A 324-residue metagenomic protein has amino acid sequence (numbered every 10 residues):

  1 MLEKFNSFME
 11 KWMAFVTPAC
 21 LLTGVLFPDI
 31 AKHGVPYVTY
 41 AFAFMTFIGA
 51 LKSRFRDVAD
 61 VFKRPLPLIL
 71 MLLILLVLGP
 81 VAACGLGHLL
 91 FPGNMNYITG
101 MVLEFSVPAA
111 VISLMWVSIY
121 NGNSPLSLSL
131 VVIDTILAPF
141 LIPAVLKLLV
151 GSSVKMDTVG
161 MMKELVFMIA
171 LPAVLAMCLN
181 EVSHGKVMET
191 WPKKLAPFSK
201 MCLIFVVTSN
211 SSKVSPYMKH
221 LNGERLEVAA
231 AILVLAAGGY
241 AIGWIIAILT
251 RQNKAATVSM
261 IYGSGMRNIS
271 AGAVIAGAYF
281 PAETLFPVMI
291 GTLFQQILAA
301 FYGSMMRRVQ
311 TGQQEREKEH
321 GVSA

Functional and structural regions predicted by a protein language model:
M1-A324: Alpha-helical transmembrane segments of multi-pass small-molecule/ion transporters
